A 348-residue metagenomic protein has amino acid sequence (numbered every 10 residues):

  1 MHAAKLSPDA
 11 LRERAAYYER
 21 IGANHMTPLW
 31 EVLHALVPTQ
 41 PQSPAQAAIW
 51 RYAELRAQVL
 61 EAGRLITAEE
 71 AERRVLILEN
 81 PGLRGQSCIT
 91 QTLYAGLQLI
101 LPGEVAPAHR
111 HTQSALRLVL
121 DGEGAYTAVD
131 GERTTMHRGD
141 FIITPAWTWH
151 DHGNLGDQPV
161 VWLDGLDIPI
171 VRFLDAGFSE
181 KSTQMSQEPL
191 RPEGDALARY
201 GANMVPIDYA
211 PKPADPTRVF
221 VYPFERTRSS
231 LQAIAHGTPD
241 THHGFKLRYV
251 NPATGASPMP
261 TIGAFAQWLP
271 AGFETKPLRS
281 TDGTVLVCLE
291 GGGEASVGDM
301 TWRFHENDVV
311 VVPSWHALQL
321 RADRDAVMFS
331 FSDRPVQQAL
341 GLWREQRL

Functional and structural regions predicted by a protein language model:
M1-Q91, E180-S182, Q187-T261, F265: A short, N-terminal "cap"/entry segment at the start of jelly-roll beta-barrel domains of the cupin/DSBH fold
H2-K5, A15-A35, V160, L289 (+2 more regions): Charged, cofactor-coupling segments
L83-Y94, L101-A115, G131, T254-G263 (+1 more regions): A short beta-loop-beta micro-motif enriched in histidine and acidic residues
Q98, L116-L118, I143, D157-A176 (+2 more regions): A short hydrophobic beta-strand segment most commonly corresponding to one strand of the jelly-roll/cupin
L101-R138, T144-T148, G153, R279-E306: A short beta-strand-loop-beta hairpin characteristic of the jelly-roll/cupin
V129, T135-G156, W162-D167, V297 (+2 more regions): Conserved metal-binding segment of the jelly-roll/cupin
I142-Y200: Contiguous mid-protein beta-loop-alpha structural module that forms a pocket-lining wall or clamp of enzyme active
A253-G255, I262-W268, L278-T281, G291 (+2 more regions): C-terminal structured domain segments across diverse proteins
